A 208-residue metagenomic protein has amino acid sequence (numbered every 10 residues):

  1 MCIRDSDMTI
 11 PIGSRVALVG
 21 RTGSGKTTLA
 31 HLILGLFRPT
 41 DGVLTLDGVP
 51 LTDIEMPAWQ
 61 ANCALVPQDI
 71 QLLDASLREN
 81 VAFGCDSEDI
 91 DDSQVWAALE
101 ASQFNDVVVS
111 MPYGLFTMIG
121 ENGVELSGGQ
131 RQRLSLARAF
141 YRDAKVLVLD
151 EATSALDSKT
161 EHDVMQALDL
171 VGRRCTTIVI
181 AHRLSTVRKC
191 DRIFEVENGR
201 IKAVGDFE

Functional and structural regions predicted by a protein language model:
R4-E208: ABC-type nucleotide-binding domain
